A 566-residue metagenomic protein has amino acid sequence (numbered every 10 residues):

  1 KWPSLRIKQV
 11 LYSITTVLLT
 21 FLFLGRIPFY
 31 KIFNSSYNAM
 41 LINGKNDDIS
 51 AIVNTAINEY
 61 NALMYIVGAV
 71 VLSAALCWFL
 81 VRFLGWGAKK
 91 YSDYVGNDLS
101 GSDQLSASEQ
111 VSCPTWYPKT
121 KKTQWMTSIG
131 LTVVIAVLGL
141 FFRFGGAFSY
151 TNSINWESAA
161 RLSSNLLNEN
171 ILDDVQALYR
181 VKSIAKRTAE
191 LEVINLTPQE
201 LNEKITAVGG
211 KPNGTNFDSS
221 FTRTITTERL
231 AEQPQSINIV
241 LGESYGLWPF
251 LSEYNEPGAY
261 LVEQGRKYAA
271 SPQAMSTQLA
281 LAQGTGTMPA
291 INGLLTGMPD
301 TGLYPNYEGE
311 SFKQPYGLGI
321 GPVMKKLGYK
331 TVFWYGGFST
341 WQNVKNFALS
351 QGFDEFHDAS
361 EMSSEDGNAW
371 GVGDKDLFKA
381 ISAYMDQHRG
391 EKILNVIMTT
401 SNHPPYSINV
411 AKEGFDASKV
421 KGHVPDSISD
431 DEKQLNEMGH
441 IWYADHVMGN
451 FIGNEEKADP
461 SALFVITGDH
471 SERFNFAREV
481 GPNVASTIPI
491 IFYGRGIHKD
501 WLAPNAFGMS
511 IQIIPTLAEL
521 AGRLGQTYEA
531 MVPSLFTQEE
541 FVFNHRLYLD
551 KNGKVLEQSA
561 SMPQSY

Functional and structural regions predicted by a protein language model:
K1-T188: Transmembrane and membrane-interface helices of multi-pass, inner-membrane envelope-modifying transferases
P3-R6, E190-E200, N306-F312, A530-V532: Short alpha-helical "patches" and their helix-cap loops
N34, N54, Y60-L63, G145 (+7 more regions): Glycine-centered secondary-structure boundary/capping sites
D48-A51, D174-A177, E200, Q264 (+2 more regions): Exposed alpha-helical structural elements
D48-N58, L84-G85, K89, T197-K204 (+2 more regions): Short, highly charged low-complexity linear segments
S164, I171-T222, Y548, N552: The feature marks either
T206-Y566: Solvent-exposed soluble domains appended to multi-pass membrane proteins
